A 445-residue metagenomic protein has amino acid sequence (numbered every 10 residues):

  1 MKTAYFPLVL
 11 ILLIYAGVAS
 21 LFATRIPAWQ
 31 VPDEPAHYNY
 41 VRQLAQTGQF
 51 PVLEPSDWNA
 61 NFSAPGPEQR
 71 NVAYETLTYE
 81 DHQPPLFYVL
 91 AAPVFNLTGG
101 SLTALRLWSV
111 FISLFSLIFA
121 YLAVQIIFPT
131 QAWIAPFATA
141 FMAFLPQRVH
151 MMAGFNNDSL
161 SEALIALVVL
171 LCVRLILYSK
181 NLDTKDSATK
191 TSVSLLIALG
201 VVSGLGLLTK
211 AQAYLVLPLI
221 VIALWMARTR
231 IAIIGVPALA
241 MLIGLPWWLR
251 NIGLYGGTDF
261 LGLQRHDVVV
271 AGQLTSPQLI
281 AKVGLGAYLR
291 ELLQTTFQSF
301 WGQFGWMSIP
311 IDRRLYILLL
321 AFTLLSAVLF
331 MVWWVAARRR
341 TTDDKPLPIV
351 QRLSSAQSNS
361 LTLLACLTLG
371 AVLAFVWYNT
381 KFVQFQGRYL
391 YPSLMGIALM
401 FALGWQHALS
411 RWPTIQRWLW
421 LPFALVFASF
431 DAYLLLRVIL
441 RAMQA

Functional and structural regions predicted by a protein language model:
P32, W108-I112, F137-C172, T209 (+2 more regions): Multi-pass, polyprenyl lipid-linked donor-dependent membrane glycosyltransferases
Y40-R106, V268-K282, R290, Q294 (+1 more regions): Interfacial juxtamembrane loops and adjacent helix segments that form the catalytic/substrate-binding surfaces
P93, A104-P129, L167: Transmembrane-helix motifs of polytopic, lipid-linked glycan transferases
T103, A120-F144, E162-A163, W418: Transmembrane-helix signature of polytopic, membrane-embedded enzymes that assemble or transfer cell-envelope glycans
F119-L122, L160-S179, L199-S203, G396-M400: Specific aromatic-rich, kink-prone transmembrane helix
L171, L177-T184, K190, V216-M241 (+1 more regions): Perimembrane helix-loop-helix junctions
L195-K210, L217, V221-I222, L239-L242: Membrane-interface alpha helices of multi-pass inner-membrane proteins
Y255-W334, A445: Membrane-lumen/periplasm interface segments of multi-pass, membrane-embedded glycan/lipid transferases
